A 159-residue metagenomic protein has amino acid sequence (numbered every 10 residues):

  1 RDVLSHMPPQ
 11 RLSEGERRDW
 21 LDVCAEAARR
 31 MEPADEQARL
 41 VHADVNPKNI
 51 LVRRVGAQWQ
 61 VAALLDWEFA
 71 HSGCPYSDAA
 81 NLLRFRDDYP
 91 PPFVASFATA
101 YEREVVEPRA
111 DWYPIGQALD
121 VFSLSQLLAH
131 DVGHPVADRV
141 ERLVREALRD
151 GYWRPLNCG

Functional and structural regions predicted by a protein language model:
R1, W20-D22, L65-G73, F97-T99: Short hydrophobic/aromatic-rich motifs at helix boundaries and adjacent loops
R1-A43, R53-G56, Q60, R103 (+2 more regions): An alpha-helical support segment within catalytic cores of ATP-dependent transferases
A43, P47, W67: Short acidic donor-binding/metal-coordinating loop in glycosyltransferase active sites
N46-N49, N81: Asparagine-centered polar/low-complexity signal
P47, Q58-V61, V94, A137-D138: Internal amphipathic alpha-helical segments of the cytochrome P450 catalytic fold
N49-I50, R86: Beta-strand C-termini and the immediately following turn/loop, strongest in propeller blades
L51-A79: Catalytic activation segment of kinase domains across protein kinase-like and atypical kinase folds
H71-S72, S77-G159: Helix-rich C-terminal or lid/interface subdomains of diverse kinases
